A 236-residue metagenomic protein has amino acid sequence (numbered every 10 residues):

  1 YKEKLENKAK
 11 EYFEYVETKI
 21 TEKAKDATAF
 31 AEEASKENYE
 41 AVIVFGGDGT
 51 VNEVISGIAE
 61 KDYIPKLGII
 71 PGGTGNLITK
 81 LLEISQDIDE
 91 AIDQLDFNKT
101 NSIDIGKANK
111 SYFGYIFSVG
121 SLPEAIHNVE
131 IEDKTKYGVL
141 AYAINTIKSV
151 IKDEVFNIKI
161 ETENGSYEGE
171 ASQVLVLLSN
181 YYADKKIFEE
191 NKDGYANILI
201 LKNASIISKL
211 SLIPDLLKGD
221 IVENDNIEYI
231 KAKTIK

Functional and structural regions predicted by a protein language model:
Y1-K2, I55-I58, K80-L82, I187-F188: Short amphipathic alpha-helical segments
Y1-V42, N52, S56: ATP/NTP phosphate-donor binding region
T21, E60-L175: Catalytic core of DAGKc-family lipid kinases
G49-P65: Short Gly/Thr/Asp-enriched flexible loops that form oxyanion-binding sites at enzyme active sites
S118, L175-I187: Glycine-rich phosphate/pyrophosphate-binding beta-alpha loops
L122-A125, E168-E170, Y182-K186, I206-K209: Short acidic/glycine-rich loop or secondary-structure boundary segments that cap or lie
D133-L140, F188-S208: Gly/Ser/Thr-rich active-site loops/lids in small-molecule metabolic enzymes that frequently grip phosphoryl groups
T162-E163, E168, D193, I200-K236: ATP/nucleoside-binding phosphotransfer catalytic cores, i.e., glycine-rich phosphate-binding loops
